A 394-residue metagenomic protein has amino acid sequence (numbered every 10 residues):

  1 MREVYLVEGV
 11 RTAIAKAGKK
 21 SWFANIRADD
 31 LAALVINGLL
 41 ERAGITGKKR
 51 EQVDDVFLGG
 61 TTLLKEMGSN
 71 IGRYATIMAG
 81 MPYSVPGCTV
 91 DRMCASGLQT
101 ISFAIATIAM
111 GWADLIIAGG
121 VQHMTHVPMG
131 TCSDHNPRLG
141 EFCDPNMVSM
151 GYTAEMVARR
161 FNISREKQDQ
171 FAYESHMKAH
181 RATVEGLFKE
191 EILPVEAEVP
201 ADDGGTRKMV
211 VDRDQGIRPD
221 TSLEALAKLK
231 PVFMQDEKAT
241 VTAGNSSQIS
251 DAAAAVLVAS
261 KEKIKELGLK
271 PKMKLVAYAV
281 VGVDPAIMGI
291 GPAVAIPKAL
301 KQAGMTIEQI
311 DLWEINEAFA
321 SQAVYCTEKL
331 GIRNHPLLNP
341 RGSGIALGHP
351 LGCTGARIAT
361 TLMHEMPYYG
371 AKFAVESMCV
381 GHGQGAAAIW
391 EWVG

Functional and structural regions predicted by a protein language model:
M1-A28, L223-I290, V294, K301 (+3 more regions): Condensing-enzyme catalytic core mediating Claisen C-C bond formation in acyl metabolism
V10-A13, A24-L34, I45, K167-E266 (+1 more regions): N-terminal extracellular/periplasmic Venus flytrap/periplasmic-binding protein-like
T12-K19, I105-F161, P219: Glycine-rich loop/linker segments at domain edges
N25-A95, Q99-L115, V121-L139, I192-V211 (+2 more regions): Conserved beta-ketoacyl condensing-enzyme motif
I26, G60-D114, P145-Y152, D220-Q248 (+3 more regions): Conserved catalytic cysteine-centered active-site region of acyl-thioester-dependent Claisen-condensing enzymes
A28-T46, I71-A75, T100, M150-V157 (+5 more regions): Short, well-ordered amphipathic alpha-helical segments that serve as non-catalytic structural scaffolds within diverse
V90-V121, A158-F188, A255-E262, P350-A371 (+1 more regions): Active-site-proximal alpha-helical scaffold in enzymes
E155, F188-E191, V276-A346: Active-site pocket-lining segment
